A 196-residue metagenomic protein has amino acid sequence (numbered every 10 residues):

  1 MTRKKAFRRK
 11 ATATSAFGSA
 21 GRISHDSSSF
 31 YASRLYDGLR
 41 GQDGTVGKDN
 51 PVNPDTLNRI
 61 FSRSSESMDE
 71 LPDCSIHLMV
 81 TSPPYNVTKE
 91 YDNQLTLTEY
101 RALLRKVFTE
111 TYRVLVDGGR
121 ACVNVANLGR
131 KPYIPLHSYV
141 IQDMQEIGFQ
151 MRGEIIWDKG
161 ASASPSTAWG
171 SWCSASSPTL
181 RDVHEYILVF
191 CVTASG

Functional and structural regions predicted by a protein language model:
M1-G196: Core catalytic lobe of class I
